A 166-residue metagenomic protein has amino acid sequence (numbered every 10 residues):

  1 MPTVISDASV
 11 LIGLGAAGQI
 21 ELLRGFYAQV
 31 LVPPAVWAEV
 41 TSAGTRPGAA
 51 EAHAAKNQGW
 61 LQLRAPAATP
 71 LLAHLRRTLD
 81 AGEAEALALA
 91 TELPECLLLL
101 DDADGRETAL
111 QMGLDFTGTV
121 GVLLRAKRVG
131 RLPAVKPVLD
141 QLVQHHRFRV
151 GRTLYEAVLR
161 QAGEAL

Functional and structural regions predicted by a protein language model:
P2-L97, A103, L110-L114, T153-L166: Active-site-proximal, substrate-binding regions of enzyme catalytic domains and RNA-binding/basic surfaces
R46, R106-L166: Acidic, PIN/NYN-like endoribonuclease modules and their adjacent C-terminal/linker elements
